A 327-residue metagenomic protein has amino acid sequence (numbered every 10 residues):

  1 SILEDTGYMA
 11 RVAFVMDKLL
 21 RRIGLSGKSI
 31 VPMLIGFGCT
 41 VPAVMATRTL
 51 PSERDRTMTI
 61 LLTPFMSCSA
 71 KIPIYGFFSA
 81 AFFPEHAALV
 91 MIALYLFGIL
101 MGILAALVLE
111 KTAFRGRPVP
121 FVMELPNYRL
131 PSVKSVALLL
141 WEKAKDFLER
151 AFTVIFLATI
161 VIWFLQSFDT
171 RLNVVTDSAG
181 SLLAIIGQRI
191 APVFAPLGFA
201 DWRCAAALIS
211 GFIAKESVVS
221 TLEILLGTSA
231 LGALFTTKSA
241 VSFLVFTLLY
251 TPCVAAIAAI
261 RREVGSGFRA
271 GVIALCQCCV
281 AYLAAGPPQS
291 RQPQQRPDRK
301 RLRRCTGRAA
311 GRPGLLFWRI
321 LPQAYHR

Functional and structural regions predicted by a protein language model:
S1-D5, L89-C204, L208, G271-Y282: Selected transmembrane alpha-helices and immediately adjacent juxtamembrane segments of polytopic inner-membrane
L3-R22, A46-T63, E110-P126, A258-A270: Juxtamembrane helix-loop transition segments at the membrane interface in multi-pass membrane proteins
G7, C68, A144, D201 (+2 more regions): Residue-level signature of catalytic and energy-coupling elements of molecular machines, predominantly ATP/GTP-dependent
A10-T40, R115-L139, L183: Juxtamembrane inter-helical linkers in multi-pass membrane proteins
I23, V44-T57, I160-Q277: Extended, low-charge hydrophobic alpha-helical regions
G38-P42, L61-G76, A93-G102, I213-V219 (+2 more regions): Membrane-embedded alpha-helical segments of transport systems, primarily multispan ion/solute transporters
F65, S69-I92, A255-G267: Transmembrane helix-loop junctions at the membrane interface of multipass transporters and ion channels
L283-R327: Hydrophobic alpha-helical transmembrane segments
